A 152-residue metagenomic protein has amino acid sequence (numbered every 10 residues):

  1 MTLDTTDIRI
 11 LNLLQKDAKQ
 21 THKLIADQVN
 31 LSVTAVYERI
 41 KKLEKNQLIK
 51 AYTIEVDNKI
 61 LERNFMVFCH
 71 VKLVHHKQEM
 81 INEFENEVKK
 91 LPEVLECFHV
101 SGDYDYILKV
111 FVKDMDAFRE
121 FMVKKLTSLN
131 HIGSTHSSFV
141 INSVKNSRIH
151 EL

Functional and structural regions predicted by a protein language model:
M1-L152: A compositional/biophysical signature of low hydrophobicity enriched in polar/charged and small residues
